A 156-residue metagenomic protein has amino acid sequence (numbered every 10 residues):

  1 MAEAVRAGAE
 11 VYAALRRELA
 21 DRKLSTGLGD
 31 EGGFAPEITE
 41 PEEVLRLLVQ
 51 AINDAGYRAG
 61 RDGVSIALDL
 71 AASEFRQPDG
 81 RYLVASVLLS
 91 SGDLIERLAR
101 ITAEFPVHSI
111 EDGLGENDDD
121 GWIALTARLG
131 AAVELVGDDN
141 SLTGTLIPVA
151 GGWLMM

Functional and structural regions predicted by a protein language model:
M1-A71: Glycine-rich, mobile lid/loop segments that gate access to catalytic sites or pores
E42-M156: Catalytic core of soluble alpha/beta enzymes
